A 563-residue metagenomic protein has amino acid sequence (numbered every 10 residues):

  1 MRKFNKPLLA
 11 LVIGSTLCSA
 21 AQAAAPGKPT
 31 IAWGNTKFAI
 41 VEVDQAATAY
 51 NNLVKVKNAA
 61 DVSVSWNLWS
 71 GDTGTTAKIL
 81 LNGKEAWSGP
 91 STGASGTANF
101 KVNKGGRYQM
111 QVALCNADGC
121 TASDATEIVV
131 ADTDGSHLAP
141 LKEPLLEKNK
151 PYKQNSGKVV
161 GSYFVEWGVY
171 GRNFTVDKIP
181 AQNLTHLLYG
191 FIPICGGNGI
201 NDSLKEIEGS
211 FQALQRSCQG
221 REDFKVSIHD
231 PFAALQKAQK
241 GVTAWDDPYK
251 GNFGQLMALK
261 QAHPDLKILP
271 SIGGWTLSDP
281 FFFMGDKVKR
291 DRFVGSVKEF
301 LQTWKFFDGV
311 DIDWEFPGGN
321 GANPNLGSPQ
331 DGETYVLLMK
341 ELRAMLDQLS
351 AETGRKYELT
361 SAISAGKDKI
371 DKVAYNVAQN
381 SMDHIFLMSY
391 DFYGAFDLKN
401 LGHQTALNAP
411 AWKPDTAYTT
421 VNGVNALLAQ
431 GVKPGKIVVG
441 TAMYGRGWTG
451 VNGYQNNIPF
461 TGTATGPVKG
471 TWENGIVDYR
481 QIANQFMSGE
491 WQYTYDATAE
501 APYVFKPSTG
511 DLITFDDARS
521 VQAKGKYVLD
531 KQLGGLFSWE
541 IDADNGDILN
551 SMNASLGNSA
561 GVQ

Functional and structural regions predicted by a protein language model:
A23-N58, W69: Short, compositionally biased P/S/T/A/G/V-rich stretches that sit at domain boundaries
V62-S70: Aromatic/hydrophobic beta-strand junction motif of beta-rich domains
N99-Y108: Surface-exposed, short loops/turns at beta-strand junctions within beta-sandwich domains
A131-L301: Glycan-recognition patch characteristic of GH18 chitinases/ENGases and related GlcNAc/peptidoglycan-binding proteins
H137-Q154, C195-K240, Y393-P410, T441-Y527 (+1 more regions): Glycan-binding loop/region signatures in secreted carbohydrate-active enzymes
G161, V165, V169-G171, G199-S227 (+1 more regions): Substrate-binding surface in catalytic domains of secreted glycosidases
L187, P270, I312, L342 (+4 more regions): Conserved, mostly hydrophobic/aromatic
